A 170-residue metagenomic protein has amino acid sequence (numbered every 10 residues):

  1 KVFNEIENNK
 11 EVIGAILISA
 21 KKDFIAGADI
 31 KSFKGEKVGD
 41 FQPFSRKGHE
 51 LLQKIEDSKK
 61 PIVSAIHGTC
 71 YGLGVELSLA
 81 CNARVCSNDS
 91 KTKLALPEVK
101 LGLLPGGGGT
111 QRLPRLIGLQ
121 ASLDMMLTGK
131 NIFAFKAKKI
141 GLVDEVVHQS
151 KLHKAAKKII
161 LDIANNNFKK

Functional and structural regions predicted by a protein language model:
K1-G39, E50-I66, S87-T92: A structural preference for short, pocket-lining loop segments at secondary-structure junctions
G14, A83, D144-E145: Residues at the N-termini of beta-strands
G35, G39-R46, I66-T69, L101-L104 (+1 more regions): Alpha-helix capping and helix-loop boundary segments enriched in small/acidic/polar residues
Q42, H49, G72, N131: Glycine-rich phosphate-binding loop at the start of an alpha helix
L51, Y71-M125, I140: CoA-thioester-processing core
P61-I62, L113, A137: Buried hydrophobic positions in well-ordered alpha/beta secondary-structure cores of metabolic enzymes
A65-Y71, M125-N131: Glycine-rich beta-to-alpha transition loops that act as phosphate-gripper elements at the mouths of alpha/beta enzyme
L79, L127-K170: Amphipathic alpha-helical segments at domain termini/boundaries
